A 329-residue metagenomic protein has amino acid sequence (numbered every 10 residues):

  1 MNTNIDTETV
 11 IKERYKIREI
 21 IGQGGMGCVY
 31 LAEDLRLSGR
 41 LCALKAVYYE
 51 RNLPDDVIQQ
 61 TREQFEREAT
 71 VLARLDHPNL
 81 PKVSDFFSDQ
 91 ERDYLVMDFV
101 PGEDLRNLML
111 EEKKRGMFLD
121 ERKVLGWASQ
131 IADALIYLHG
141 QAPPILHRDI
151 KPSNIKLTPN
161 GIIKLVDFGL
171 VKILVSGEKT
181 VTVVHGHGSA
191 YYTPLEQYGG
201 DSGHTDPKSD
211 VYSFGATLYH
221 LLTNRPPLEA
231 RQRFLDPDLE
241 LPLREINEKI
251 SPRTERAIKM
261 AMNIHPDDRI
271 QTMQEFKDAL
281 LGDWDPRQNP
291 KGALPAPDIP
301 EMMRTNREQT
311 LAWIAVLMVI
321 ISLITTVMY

Functional and structural regions predicted by a protein language model:
R18-G25, V29: Protein kinase glycine-rich loop
E33-C42: Conserved N-lobe loop of protein kinases adjacent to the ATP-binding glycine-rich P-loop
Y48-R74: AlphaC helix of the eukaryotic protein kinase fold
F86: Activation-segment/catalytic-loop signature of the eukaryotic protein kinase fold
Q90-D104, L108: Conserved short submotifs of the Hanks-type protein kinase catalytic core that shape the nucleotide-binding pocket
W127-A128: Activation segment signature within eukaryotic-like protein kinase domains
A132-I145: Protein kinase catalytic-loop region centered on the HRD/HxD motif
Y191-P286: C-terminal lobe helix-coil module of Hanks-type protein kinase domains
